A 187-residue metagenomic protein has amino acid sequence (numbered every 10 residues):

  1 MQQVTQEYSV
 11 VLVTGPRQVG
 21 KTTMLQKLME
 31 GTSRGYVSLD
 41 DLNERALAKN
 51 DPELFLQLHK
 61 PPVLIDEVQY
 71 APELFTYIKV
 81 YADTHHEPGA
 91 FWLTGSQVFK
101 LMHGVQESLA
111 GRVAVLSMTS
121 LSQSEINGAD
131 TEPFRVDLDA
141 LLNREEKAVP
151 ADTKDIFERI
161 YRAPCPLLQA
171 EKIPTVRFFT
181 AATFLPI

Functional and structural regions predicted by a protein language model:
M1-T5: Pre-Walker A adenine-sensing motif
V13: Hydrophobic anchor at the beta1->P-loop junction of P-loop NTPases
K21: Conserved lysine of the Walker
M24, L28: Hydrophobic positions on the alpha1 helix immediately C-terminal to the Walker A/P-loop
R34-I65: Short glycine-rich substrate-engagement loop in P-loop NTPases that contacts/grips substrate
F75-F99, H103-S108: Conserved catalytic/switch belt of AAA+ P-loop NTPases
F99-V115, N127-E132: Short regulatory helix/loop adjacent to the ATP-binding pocket of P-loop NTPases
S124, G128-I187: Interdomain hinge/linker elements that couple catalytic modules in large macromolecular machines
